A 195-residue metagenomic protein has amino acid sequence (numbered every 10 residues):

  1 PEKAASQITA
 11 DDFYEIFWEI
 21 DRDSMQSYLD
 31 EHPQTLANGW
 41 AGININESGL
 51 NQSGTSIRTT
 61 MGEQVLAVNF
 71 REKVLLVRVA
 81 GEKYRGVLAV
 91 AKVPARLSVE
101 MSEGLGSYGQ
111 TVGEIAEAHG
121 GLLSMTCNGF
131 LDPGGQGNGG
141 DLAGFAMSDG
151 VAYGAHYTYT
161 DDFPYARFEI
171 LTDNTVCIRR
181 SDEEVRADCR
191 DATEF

Functional and structural regions predicted by a protein language model:
P1-T160, R167, T175-C177: Zymogen propeptides
A155-F195: A substrate-binding/cap region within the structured catalytic cores of diverse enzymes
